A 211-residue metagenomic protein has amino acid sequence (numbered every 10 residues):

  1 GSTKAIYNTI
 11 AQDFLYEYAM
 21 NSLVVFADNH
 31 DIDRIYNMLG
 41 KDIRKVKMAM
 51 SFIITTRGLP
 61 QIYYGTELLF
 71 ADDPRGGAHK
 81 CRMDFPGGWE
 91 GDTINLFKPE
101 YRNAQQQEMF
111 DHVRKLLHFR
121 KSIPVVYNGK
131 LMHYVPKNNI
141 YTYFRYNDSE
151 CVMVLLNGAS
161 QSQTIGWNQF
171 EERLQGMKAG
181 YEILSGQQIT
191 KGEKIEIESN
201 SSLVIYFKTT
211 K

Functional and structural regions predicted by a protein language model:
K4-T9, E17-N21, F26-N29, R34-L174 (+1 more regions): Loop/helix patches that line or flank the sugar-binding groove of alpha-linked glycan CAZymes
N147-D148, S185, T209-T210: Short, flexible beta-strand-to-coil junctions
E150, Q187-T190: Short, surface-exposed beta-strand/loop "edge" segments at domain boundaries and coil↔beta transitions
I165, T190-K191: A short, acidic/glycine-rich surface segment
F170-G186: Solvent-exposed beta-hairpin/edge-strand motifs
K191-K211: C-terminal beta-strand-rich structural cap/linker in extracellular carbohydrate-active enzymes
